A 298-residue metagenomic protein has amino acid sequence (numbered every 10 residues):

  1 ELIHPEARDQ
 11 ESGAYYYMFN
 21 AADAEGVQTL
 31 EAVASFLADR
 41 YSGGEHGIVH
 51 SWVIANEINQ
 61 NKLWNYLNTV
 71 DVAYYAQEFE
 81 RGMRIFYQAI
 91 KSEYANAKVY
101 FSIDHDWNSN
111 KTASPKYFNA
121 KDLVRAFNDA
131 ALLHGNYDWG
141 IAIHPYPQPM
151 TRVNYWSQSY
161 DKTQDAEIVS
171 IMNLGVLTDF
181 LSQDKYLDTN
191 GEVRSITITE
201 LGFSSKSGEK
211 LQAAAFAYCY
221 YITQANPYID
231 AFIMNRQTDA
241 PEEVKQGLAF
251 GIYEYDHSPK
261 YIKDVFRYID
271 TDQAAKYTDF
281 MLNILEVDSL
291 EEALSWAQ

Functional and structural regions predicted by a protein language model:
E1, D104, L201, M234-Q237: Active-site loop/turn elements of alpha/beta-hydrolase fold enzymes, especially the short glycine-/histidine-rich
I3-A22, T29, G47-I48, V53 (+4 more regions): Aromatic-rich peripheral "rim/lid" segments of glycoside hydrolase catalytic domains that contact and position glycan
V27-D39, E45-H50, Y74-K210: Noncatalytic carbohydrate-binding groove/subsite architecture in carbohydrate-active enzymes
E57, L67, T197-L201: Short linear capping/connector segments at secondary-structure termini
N65-Y66, Y155: Outer-membrane beta-barrel translocator domains and adjoining extracellular loop/strand segments of Gram-negative
